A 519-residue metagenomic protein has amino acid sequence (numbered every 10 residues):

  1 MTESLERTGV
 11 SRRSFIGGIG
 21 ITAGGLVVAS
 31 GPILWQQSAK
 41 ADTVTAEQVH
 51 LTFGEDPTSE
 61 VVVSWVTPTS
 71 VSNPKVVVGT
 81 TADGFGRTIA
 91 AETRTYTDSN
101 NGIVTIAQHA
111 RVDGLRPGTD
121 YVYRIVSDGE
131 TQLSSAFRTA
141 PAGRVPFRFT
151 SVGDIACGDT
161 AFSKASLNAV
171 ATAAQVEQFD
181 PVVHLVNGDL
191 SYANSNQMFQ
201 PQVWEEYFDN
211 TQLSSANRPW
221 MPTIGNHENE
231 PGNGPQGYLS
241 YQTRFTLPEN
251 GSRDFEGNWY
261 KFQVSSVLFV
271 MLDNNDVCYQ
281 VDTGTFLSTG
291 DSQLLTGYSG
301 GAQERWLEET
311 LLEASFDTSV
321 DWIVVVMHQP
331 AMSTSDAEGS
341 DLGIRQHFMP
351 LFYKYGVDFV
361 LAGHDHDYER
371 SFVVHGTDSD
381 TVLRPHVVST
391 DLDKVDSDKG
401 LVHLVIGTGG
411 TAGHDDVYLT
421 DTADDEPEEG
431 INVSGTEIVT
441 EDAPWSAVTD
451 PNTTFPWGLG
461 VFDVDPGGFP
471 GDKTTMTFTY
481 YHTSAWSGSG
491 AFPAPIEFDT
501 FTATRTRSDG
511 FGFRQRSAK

Functional and structural regions predicted by a protein language model:
M1-V10, T22-A29, Q37: N-terminal secretory signal peptides
S11-I19: N-terminal export leaders
D42-K75, T80-G86, E92-T95, V104-I106 (+8 more regions): Metal-dependent phosphoesterase/phosphodiesterase active-site architecture
V112-T119: Surface-exposed, short loops/turns at beta-strand junctions within beta-sandwich domains
E130-A193: An acidic-aromatic substrate-binding cleft motif
D154, G188-D189, G225-N226, H328 (+1 more regions): Active-site glycine-centered loops adjacent to acidic/histidine catalytic or metal-binding residues that shape
S166-G232, K354: Core catalytic region of metal-dependent phosphoesterases/phosphodiesterases, especially metallo-beta-lactamase-like
